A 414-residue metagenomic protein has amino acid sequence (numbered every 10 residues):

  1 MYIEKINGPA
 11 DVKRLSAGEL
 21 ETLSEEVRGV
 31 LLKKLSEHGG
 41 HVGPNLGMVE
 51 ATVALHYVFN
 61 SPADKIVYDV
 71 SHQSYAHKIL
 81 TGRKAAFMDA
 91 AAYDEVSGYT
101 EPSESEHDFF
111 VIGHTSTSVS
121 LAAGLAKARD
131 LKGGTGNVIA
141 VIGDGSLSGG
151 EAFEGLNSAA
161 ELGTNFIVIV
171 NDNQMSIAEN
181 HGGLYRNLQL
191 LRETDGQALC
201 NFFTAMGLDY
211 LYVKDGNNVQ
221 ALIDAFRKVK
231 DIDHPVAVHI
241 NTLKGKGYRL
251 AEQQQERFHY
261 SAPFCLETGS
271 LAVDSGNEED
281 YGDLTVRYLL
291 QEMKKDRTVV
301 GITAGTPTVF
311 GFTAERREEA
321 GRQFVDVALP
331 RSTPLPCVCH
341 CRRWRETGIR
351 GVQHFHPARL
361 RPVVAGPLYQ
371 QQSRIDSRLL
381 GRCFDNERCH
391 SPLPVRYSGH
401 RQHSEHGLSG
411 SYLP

Functional and structural regions predicted by a protein language model:
M1-T81, T204-A205, V213-L222, V236-H239: N-terminal amphipathic, basic-rich helices that act as targeting or association modules
E19, R28-L31, G40-G47, T52 (+5 more regions): Cofactor-pocket helix-loop regions in the catalytic cores of large enzyme subunits
G29-S36, S97-V111, G133-I139, A314-D326 (+2 more regions): Glycine/charged-rich beta-loop-alpha catalytic/anionic-binding loops adjacent to active sites
H41-L162, Y281, E292, R297-V299 (+2 more regions): Cofactor-binding active-site loop characterized by glycine-rich and histidine/acidic residues
K65, Y248-P357, P362-Q372: Non-catalytic terminal/interface segments that mediate subunit docking, oligomerization, and allosteric communication
Q73, D108-C265, S270-E278, G282-R287 (+1 more regions): Glycine-rich ThDP/TPP pyrophosphate-binding loop and its adjacent helix/strand module within ThDP-dependent enzymes
K84-T100, A160-A178, L368-L380: A glycine-rich helix N-cap at a beta->alpha junction
Q371-Q372, L380-P414: Active-site phosphate/pyrophosphate-binding segments
